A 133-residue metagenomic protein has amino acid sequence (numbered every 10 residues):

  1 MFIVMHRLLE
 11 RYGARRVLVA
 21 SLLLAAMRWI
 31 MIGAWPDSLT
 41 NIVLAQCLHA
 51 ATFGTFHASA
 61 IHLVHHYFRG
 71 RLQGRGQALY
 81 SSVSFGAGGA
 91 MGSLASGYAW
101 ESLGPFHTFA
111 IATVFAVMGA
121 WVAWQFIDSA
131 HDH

Functional and structural regions predicted by a protein language model:
M1-A14, W100: Helix-to-loop junctions at the C-terminal end of transmembrane segments in multipass secondary transporters
R16-M31, T113: Structural signature of the two symmetry-related core transmembrane helices
G33-A45: Helix-loop junctions at membrane interfaces in 12-TM secondary transporters
S38-L39, A51-S59, G86, A90: Hydrophobic transmembrane alpha-helices of Major Facilitator Superfamily
T55-R69: Intracellular juxtamembrane helix-capping segments at the cytosolic ends of symmetry-related transmembrane helices
F68-S81: Loop-to-transmembrane helix entry/capping segments in MFS-fold secondary transporters and related SLC/MFSD carriers
G88-W100: Small-residue (Gly/Pro/Ala) motifs that create kinks and tight helix-helix packing interfaces
G97-A116: A membrane-interface helix-boundary motif in multi-pass transporters
